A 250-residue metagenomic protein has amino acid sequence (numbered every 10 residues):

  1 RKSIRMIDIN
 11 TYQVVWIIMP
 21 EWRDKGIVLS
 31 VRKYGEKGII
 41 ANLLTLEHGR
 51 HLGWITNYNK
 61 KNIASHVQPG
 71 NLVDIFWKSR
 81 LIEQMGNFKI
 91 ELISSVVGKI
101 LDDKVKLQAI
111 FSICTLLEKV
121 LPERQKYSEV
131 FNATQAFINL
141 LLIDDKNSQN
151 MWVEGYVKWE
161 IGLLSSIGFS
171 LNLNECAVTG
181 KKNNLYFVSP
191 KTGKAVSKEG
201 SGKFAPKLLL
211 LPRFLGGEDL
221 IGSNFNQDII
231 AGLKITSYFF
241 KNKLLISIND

Functional and structural regions predicted by a protein language model:
K2-S3: Polybasic, lysine-rich low-complexity intrinsically disordered segments
Y12-I39, L44-D250: Non-catalytic alpha-helical scaffolds and adjoining flexible linkers that form interface surfaces for assembly
